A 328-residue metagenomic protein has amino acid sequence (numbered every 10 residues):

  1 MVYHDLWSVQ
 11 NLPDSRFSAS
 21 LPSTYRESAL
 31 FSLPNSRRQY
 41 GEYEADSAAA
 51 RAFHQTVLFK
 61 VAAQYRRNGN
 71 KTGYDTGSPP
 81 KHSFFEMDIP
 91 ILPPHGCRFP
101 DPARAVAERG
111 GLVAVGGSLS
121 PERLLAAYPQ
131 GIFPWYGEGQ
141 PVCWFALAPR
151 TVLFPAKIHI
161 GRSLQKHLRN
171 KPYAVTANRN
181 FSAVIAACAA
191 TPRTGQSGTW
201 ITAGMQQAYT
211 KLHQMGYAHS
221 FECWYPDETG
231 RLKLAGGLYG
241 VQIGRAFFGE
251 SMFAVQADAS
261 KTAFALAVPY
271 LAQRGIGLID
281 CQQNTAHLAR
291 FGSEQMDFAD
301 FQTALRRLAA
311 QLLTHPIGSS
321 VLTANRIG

Functional and structural regions predicted by a protein language model:
R16, R26, R37-R38, R51 (+2 more regions): Basic polycationic patches enriched in arginine
A19, F53-A62, P79: Short, composition-biased linear "edge" segments at structural boundaries
R37-A45: Short, charge-rich patches within N-terminal targeting peptides
K81-G328: N-acyltransferase acceptor-side catalytic subdomain
